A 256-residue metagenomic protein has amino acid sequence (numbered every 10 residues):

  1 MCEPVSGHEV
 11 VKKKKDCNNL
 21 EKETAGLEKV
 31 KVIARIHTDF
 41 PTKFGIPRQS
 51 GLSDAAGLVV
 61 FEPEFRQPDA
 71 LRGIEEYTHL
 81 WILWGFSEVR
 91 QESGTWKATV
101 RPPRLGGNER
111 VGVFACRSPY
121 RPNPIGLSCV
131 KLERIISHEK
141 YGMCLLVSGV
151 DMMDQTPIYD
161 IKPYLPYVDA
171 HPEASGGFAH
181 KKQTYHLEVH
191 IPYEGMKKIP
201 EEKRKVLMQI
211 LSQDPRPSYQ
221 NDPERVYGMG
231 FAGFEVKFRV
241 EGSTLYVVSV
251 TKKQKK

Functional and structural regions predicted by a protein language model:
C2-C129, E133-K256: Glycine-rich, low-complexity intrinsically disordered segments
